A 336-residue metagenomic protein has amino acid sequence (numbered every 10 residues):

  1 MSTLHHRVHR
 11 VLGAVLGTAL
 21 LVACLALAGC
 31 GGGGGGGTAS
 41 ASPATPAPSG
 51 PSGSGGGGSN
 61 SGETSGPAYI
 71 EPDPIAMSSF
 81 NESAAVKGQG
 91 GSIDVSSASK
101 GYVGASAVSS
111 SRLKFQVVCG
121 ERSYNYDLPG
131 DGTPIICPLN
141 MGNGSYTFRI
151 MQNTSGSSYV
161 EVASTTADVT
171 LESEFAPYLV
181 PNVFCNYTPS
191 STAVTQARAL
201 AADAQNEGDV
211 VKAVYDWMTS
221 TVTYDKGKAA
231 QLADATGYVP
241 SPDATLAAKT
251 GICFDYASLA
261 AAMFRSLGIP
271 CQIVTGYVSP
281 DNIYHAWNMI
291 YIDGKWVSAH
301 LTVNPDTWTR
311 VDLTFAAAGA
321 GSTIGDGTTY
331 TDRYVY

Functional and structural regions predicted by a protein language model:
S2-G208, S298, R333-Y336: N-terminal accessory/pre-domain segments preceding catalytic cores
L21, C253-F254: Conserved structured core elements
G62-P67, F175, L232-A235, L246-I252: A broad, low-specificity signal for short, low-complexity segments enriched in glycine/proline and polar/charged
Y146, Y159, Y178, Y215-W217 (+3 more regions): Aromatic side chains
P181-A248, P305-G319, G327-Y336: Secondary-structure boundary elements
A229-L232, V239, T250, C271-D281: Catalytic cysteine-centered active-site loop
D255-Y336: Hydrophobic/aromatic-rich core segments of domains that either
